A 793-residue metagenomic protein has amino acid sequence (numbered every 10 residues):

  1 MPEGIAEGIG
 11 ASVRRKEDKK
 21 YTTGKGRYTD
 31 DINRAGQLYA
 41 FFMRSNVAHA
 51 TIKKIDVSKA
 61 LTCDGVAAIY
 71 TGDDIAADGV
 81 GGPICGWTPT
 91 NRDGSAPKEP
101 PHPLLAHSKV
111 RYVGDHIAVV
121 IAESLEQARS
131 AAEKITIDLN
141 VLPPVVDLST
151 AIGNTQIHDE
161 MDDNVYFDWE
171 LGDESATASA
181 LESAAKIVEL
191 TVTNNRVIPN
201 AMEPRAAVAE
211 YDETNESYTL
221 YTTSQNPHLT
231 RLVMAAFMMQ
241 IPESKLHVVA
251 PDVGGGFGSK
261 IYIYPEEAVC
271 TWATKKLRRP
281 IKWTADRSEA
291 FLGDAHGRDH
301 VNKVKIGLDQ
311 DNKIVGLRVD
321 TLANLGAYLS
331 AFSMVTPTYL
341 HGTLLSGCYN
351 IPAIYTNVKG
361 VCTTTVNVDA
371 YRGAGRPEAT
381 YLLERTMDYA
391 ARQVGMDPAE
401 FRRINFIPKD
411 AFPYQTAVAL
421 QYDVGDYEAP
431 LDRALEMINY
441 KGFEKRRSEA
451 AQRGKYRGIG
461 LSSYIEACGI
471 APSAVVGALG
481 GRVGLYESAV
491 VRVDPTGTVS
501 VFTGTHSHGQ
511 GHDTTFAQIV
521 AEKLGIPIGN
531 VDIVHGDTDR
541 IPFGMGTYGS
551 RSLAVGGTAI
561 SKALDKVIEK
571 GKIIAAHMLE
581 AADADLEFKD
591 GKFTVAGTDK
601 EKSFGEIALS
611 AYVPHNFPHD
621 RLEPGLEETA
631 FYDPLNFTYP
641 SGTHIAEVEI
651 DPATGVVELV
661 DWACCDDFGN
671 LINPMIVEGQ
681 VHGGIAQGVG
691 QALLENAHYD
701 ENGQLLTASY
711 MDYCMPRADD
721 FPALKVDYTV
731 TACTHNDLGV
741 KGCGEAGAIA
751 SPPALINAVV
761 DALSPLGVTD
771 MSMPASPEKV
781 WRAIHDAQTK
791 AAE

Functional and structural regions predicted by a protein language model:
M1-N164, I187-L190, E266, K276 (+1 more regions): Flexible, low-hydrophobicity surface segments
A11, E17-K20, W87, D93-P100 (+5 more regions): Glycine-rich loop/linker segments at domain edges
K19-K20, E133-P144, Q225-P227, L232 (+7 more regions): Extended active-site and interfacial segments that coordinate phosphate-rich ligands in large catalytic machineries
G72-D73, Q240-K245, K275-I281, Q310 (+3 more regions): C-terminal catalytic domains of large/alpha subunits in multi-subunit enzymes
G79-C85, A131-K134, N200, T222 (+12 more regions): Short acidic, glycine/serine/threonine-rich loops at helix termini
T88, T155-M238, F406-T498, L706-D720 (+1 more regions): Helix-loop-helix junctions that connect adjacent transmembrane helices in secondary transporters/permeases, recognized
S108-V110, P242-A250, K275-D286, A290: Conserved catalytic cysteine-centered active-site region of acyl-thioester-dependent Claisen-condensing enzymes
D252, G256-R278, K282-T284, H512-V520: Thiamine diphosphate
